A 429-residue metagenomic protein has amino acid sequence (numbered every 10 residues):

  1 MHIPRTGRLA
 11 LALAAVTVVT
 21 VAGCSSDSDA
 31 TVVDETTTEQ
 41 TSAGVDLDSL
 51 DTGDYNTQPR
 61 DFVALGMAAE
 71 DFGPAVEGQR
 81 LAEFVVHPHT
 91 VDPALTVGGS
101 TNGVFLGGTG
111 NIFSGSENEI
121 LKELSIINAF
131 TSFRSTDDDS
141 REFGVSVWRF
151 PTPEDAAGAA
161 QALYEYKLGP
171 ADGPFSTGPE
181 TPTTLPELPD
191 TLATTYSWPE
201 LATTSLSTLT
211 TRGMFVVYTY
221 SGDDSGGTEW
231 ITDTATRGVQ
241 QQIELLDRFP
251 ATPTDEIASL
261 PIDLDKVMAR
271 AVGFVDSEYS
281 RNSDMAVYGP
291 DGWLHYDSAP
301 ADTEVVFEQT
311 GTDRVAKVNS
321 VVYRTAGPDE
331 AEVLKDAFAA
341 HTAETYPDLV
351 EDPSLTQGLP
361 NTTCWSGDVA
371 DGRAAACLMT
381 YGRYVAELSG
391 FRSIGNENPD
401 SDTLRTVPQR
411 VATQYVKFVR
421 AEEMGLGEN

Functional and structural regions predicted by a protein language model:
H2-L11: Bacterial N-terminal signal peptides that target proteins for export
V19-G23: C-terminal motif of bacterial Sec signal peptides marking the signal peptidase cleavage site
S25-S135, V239, I243-V315, D329 (+2 more regions): N-terminal "mature-domain start" segment
N102-L124, P153-L206, D329-A374, A421 (+1 more regions): Short Gly/Thr-rich strand-loop-strand
A129-T136, T204-T211, V305-T312, R373-G382: Short, surface-exposed beta-strand/loop micro-motifs that present aromatic residues
G144-V147, M214-D223, R383-R392: Short, well-ordered beta-strand elements
R212-R237, Q242, F249, P253: Contiguous mid-protein beta-loop-alpha structural module that forms a pocket-lining wall or clamp of enzyme active
P353, L359-V419: C-terminal structured domain segments
